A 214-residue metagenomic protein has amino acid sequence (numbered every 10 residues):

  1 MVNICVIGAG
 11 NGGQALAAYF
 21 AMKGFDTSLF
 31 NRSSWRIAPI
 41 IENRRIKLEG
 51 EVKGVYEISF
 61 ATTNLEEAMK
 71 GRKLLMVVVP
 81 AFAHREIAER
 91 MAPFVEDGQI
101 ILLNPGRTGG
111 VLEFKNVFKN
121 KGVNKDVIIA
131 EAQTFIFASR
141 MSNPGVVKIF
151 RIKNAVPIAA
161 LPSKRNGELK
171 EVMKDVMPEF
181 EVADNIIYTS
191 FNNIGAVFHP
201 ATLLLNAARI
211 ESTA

Functional and structural regions predicted by a protein language model:
M1, G24, R72, D97-G98 (+2 more regions): A general structural motif
M1-G50: NAD(P)+-binding Rossmann beta1-loop-alpha1 motif at the extreme N-terminus of oxidoreductases
V52-L102: Rossmann-like NAD(P)-binding element
A81-N143: Rossmann-like NAD(P)(H) cofactor-binding subdomain of soluble oxidoreductases
S142-R151, A196-A201: Short, surface-exposed amphipathic charged segments that create phosphate/polyanion-binding patches used for binding
A155-A214: Active-site-lining helix/loop region of Rossmann-like oxidoreductase modules
